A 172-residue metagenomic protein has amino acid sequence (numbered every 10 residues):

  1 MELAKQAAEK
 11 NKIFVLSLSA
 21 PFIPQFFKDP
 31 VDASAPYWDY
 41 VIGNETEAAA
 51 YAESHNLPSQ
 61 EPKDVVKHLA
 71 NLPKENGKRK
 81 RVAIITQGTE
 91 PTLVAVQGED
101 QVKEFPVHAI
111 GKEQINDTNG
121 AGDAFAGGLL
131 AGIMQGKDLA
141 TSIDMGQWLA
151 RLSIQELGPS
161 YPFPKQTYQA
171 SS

Functional and structural regions predicted by a protein language model:
M1-L3, E47, V65: Internal, well-ordered alpha-helical segments in soluble enzyme and binding-protein domains
E2-K10, P30-Y37: Catalytic-core regions built around general acid/base machinery
K5-E9, Q25-F27, E53-S172: Conserved phosphate-binding/catalytic region of the ribokinase-like
E9-L18: Short beta-strand/loop segments at the ligand-binding rim of alpha/beta enzyme cores
S19-P21, T46, G88: Active-site beta-loop-alpha junctions enriched in small/polar residues
K28-E53: Structural recognition of alpha->loop->beta junctions
